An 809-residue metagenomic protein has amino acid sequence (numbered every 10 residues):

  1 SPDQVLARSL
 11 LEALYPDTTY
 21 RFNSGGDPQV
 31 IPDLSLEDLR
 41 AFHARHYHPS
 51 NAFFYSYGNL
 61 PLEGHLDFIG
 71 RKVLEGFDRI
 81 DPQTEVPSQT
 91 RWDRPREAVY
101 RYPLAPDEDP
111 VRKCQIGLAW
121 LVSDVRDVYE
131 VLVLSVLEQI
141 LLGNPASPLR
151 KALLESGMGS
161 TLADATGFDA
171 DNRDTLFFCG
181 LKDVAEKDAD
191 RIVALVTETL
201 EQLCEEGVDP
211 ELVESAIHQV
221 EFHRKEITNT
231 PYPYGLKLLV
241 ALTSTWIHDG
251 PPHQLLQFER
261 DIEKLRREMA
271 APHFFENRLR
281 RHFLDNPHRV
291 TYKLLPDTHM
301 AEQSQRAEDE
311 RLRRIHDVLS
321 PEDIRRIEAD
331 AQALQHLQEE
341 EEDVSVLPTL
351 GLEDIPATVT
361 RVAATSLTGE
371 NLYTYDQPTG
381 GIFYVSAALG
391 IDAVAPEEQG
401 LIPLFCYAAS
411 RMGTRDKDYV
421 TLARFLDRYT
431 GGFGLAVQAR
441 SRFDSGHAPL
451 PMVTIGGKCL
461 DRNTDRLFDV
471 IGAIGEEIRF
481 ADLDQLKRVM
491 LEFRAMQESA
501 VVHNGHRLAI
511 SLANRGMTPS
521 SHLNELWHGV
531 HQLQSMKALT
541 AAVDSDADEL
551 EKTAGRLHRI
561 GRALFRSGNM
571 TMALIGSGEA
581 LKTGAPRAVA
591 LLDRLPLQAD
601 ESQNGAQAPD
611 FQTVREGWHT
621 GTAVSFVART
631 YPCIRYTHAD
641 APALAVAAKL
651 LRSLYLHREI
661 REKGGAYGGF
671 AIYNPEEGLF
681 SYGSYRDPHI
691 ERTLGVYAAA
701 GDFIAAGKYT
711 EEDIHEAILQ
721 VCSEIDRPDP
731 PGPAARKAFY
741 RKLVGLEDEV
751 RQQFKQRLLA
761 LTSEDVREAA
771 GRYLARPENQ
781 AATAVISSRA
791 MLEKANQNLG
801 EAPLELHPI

Functional and structural regions predicted by a protein language model:
S1-P87, D109-G117, V122-V133, Q139 (+4 more regions): Charge-rich, well-structured scaffold segments of protease-associated domains
H43-A44, V99-D107, L372-Y375, G561 (+1 more regions): Short, surface-exposed beta-strand/loop micro-motifs that present aromatic residues
P95-A105, R224-T228, Q612-F626, S723-P728: Short, low-order "capping/linker" segments at domain edges
E108-G117, V125-V128, A170-N172, T358-G400 (+3 more regions): Active-site-adjacent "gating/activation" loops or surface patches in catalytic cores
Y129-L141, G381-F425, D469-I471, A639-L651 (+1 more regions): Active/ligand-binding-proximal structured segments within catalytic/core domains that scaffold catalytic residues
L153, E659-I660: Active-site palm subdomain of RNA-directed nucleic acid polymerases
L347-L350, I355-T365, I402, C406-A409: Catalytic nucleotidyl-transfer cores of nucleotide-processing enzymes
R629: Phosphate-binding P-loop/Walker A region and its immediate neighborhood
